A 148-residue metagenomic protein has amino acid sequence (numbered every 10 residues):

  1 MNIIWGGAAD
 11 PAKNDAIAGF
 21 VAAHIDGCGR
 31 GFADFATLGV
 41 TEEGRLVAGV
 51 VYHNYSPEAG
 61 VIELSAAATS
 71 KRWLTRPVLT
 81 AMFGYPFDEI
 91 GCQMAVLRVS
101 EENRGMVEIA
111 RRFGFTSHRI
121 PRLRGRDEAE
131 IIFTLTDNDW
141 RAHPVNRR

Functional and structural regions predicted by a protein language model:
G27-G39: A short helix-loop-beta-strand connector motif used in the catalytic cores of GNAT acetyltransferases and, in some
G44-N54: Conserved beta-strand in the GNAT
N54-S65, G91-Q93, D127-A129: A conserved beta-turn-beta hairpin within the catalytic core of GNAT-like acetyltransferases that forms part
S65-L74, S100: A short, internal acetyl-CoA/4′-phosphopantetheine-binding micro-motif in the GNAT/acyltransferase core
D88-V99: Conserved GNAT acetyl-CoA-binding A-motif
R98, T116-I131: Conserved catalytic-core motifs of GNAT/GCN5-like acyltransferases
E102-R119: Conserved active-site alpha-helix within GNAT-family acetyltransferase domains
R124-R148: C-terminal "cap" of GNAT-fold acetyltransferases
